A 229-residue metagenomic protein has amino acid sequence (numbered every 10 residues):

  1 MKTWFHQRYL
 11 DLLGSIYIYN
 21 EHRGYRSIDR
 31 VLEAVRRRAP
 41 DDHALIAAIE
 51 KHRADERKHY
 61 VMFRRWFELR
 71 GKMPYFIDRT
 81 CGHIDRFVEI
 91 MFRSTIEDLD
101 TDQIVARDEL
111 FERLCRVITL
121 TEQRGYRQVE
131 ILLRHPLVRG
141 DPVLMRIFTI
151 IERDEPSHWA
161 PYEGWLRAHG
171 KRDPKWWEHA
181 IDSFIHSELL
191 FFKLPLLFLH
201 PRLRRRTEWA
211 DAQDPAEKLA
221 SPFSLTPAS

Functional and structural regions predicted by a protein language model:
M1-S229: Non-heme di-metal
